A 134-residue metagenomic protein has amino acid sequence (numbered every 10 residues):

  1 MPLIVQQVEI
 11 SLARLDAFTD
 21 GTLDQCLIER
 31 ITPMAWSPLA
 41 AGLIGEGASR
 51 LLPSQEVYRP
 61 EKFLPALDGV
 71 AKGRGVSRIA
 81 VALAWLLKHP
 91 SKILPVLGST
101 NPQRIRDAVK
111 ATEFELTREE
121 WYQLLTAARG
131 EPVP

Functional and structural regions predicted by a protein language model:
M1-P134: Beta/alpha (TIM)-barrel catalytic core signal, keyed to glycine-rich beta->alpha loops juxtaposed to Asp/Glu that bind
